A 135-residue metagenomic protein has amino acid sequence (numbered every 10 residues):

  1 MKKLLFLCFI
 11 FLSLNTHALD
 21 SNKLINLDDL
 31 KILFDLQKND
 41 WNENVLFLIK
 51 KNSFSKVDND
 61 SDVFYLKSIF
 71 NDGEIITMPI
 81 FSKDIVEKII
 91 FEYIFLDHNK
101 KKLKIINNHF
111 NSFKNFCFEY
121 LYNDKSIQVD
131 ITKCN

Functional and structural regions predicted by a protein language model:
L4-L14: Sec-dependent N-terminal signal peptides
N15-I105, K114-N115: Short helix/turn-capping signatures at newly exposed starts of structured segments
F116-K125: Short, exposed beta-strand-loop hairpins at the edges of beta-sheets in extracellular/periplasmic proteins
S126-C134: Short, low-complexity, Pro/Ser/Thr/Gly-rich segments in the mature regions of secreted, periplasmic
